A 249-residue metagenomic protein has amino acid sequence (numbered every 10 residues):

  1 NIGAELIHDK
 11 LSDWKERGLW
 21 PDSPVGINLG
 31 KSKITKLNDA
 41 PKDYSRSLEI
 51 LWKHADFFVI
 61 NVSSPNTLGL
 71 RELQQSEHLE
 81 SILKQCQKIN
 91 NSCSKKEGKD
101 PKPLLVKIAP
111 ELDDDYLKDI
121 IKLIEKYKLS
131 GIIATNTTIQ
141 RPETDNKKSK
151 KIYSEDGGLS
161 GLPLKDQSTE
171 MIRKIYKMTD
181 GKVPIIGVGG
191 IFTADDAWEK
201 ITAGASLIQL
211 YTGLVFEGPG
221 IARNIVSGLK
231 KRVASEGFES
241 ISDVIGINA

Functional and structural regions predicted by a protein language model:
N1-P21: A gly/proline- and charged-residue-enriched helix-loop-helix capping module
I7, I27, I60-N61, K107 (+5 more regions): Conserved, mostly hydrophobic/aromatic
W20-I27, S92-L112, K177-G187: Short beta-strand/loop segments at the ligand-binding rim of alpha/beta enzyme cores
S32-S45, E72-L73, H78, L105-K126: Active-site glycine- and acidic-residue-rich loops that bind and position anionic ligands or nucleotide-like cofactors
K42, L112-K126, Y176-G181, I191-I208: Catalytic cores of alpha/beta
V62-S64, G131-R141, G190, A197-N224: Glycine-rich phosphate-binding active-site loops on the catalytic face of alpha/beta enzymes
P65-Q74, L123-G181: Glycine/Thr-rich beta-alpha phosphate-binding loop at enzyme active sites
R141-G157, L214-E239: C-terminal helical cap(s) of enzyme catalytic domains, especially alpha/beta-barrels
